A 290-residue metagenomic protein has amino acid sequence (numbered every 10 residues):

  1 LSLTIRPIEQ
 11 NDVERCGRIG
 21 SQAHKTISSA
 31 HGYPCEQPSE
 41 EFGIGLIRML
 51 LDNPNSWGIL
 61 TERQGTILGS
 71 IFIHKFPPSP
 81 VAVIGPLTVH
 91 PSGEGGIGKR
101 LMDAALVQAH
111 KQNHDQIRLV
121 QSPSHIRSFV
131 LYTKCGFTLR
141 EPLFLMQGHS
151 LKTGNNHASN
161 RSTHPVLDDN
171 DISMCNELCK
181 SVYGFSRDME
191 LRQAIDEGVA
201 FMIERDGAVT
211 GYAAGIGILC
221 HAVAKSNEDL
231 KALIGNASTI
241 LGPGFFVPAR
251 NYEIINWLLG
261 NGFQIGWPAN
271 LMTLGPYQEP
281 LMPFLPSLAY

Functional and structural regions predicted by a protein language model:
T4-R18, R140, R161-M174: A short beta-loop-alpha structural element at the N-terminal edge of CoA-dependent acyl/N-acetyltransferase catalytic
E9-Q10, D52, S56-G58, E62-R63 (+4 more regions): Intrinsically disordered, low-complexity, positively biased terminal segments
G17-G58, R63-F72, K180-A200: Active-site rim helix/loop that mediates acceptor-substrate recognition in acyltransferases
G96, R100: Glycine-rich phosphate-binding loop
R118-S122, T138-K152, I265-Y277: Conserved catalytic-core motifs of GNAT/GCN5-like acyltransferases
